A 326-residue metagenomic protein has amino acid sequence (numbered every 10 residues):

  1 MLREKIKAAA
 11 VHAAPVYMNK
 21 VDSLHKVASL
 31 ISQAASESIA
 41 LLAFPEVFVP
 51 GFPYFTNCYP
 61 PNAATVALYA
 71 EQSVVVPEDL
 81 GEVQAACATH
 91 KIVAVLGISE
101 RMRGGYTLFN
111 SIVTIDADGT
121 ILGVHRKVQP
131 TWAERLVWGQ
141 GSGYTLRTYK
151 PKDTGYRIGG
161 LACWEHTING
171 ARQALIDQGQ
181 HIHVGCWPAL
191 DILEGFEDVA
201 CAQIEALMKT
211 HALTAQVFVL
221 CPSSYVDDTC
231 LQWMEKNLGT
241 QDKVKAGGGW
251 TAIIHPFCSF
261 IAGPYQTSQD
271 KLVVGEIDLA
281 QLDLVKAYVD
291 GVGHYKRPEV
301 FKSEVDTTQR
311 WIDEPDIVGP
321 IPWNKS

Functional and structural regions predicted by a protein language model:
M1-L41: N-terminal active-site segment of His-dependent metallophosphoesterases
L2, G105-T107, Y265-Q266: Short glycine/proline-enriched turns and hinge-like loops at secondary-structure junctions
K20, S32-A117, V124, A189-A215: Cys-nucleophile CN-hydrolase/nitrilase-fold catalytic domain and related Cys-dependent amidase chemistry that acts on
P50, Y54, V113, V124-T131 (+2 more regions): Short beta->alpha transition motifs characteristic of CBS
V75-V95, C163-K271: CN hydrolase (nitrilase-like) catalytic-core segments centered on the catalytic cysteine and neighboring Lys/Glu
G81, A85, R101-T210: Active-site catalytic loop in hydrolytic enzyme cores
L96-I98, N110-T114, R147, T251-I253 (+1 more regions): Short beta-strand scaffold segments in enzyme catalytic cores
S223-S326: C-terminal beta-strand edge segments of enzyme domains
